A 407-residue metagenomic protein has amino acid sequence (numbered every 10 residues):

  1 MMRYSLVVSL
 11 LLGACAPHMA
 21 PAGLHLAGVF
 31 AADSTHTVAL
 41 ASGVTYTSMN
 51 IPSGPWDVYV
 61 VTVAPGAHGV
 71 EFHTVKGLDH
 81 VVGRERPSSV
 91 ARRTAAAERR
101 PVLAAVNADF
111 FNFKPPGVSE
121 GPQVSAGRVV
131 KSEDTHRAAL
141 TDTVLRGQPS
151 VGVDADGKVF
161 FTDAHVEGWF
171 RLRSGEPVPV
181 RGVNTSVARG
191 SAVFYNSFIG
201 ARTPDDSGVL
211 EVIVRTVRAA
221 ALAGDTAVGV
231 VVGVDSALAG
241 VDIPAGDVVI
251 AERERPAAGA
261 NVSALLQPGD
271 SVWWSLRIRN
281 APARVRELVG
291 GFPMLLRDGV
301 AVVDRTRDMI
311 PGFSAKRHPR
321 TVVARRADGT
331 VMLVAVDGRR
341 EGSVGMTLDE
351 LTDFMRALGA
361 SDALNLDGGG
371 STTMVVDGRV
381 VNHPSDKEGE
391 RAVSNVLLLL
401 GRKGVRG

Functional and structural regions predicted by a protein language model:
S5-A14: Bacterial N-terminal signal peptides
C15-G407: Gly/Ser/Thr/Pro-rich low-complexity, intrinsically disordered segments
